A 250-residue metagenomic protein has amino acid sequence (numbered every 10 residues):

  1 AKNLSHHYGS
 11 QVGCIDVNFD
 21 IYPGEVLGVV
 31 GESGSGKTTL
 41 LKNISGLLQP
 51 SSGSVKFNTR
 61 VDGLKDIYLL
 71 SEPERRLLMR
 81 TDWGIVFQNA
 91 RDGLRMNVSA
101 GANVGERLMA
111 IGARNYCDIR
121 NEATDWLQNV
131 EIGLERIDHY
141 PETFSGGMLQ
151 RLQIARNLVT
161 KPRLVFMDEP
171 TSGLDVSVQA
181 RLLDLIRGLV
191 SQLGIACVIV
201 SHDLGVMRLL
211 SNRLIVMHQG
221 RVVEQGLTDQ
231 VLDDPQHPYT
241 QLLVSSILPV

Functional and structural regions predicted by a protein language model:
V30-E32: The feature captures the beta-strand-to-loop junction immediately N-terminal to the Walker
S45: Helix-to-loop junction immediately C-terminal to a conserved catalytic motif
S54-L77: ABC ATPase NBD Q-loop/coupling interface
Y140-F144, M148: Conserved ABC ATPase signature
Q225-G226: ABC ATPase "signature
